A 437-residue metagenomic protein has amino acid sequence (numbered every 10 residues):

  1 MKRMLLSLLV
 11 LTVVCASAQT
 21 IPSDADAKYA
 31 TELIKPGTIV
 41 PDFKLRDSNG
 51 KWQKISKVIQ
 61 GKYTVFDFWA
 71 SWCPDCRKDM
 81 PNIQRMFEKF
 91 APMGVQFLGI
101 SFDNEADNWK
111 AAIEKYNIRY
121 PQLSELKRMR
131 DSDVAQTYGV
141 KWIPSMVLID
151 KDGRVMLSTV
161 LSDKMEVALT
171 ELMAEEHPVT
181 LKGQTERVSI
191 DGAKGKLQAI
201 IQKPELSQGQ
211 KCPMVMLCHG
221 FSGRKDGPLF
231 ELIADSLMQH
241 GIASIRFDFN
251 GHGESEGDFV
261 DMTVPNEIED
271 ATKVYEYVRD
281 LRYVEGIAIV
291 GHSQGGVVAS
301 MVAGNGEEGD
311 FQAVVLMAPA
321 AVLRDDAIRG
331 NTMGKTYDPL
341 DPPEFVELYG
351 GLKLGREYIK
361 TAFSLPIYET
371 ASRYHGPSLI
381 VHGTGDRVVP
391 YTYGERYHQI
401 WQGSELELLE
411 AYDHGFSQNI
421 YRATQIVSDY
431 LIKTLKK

Functional and structural regions predicted by a protein language model:
A18-D42, R46, K57-G61, D107 (+1 more regions): N-proximal helix/coil linker or "cap" segments that precede and/or mark the start of modular domains
F68-R85: Conserved redox-active cysteine motifs that mediate thiol-disulfide chemistry, especially di-cysteine Cys-X(1-2)-Cys
E88-R130, Q136, V140-I143: Conserved segment of the thioredoxin-like fold in thiol-based oxidoreductases
I118, K127-T170: Thiol/disulfide oxidoreductase modules built on the thioredoxin-like
P178-G209: N-terminal cap/lid segment of alpha/beta-hydrolase-fold proteins
L197, V297, G304, E308-R396 (+2 more regions): The alpha/beta-hydrolase serine catalytic core
K225-D226, H252-Y283: Catalytic nucleophile-loop/oxyanion-hole region of alpha/beta-hydrolase and closely related hydrolase-like folds
A234-E256: Conserved alpha/beta-hydrolase
